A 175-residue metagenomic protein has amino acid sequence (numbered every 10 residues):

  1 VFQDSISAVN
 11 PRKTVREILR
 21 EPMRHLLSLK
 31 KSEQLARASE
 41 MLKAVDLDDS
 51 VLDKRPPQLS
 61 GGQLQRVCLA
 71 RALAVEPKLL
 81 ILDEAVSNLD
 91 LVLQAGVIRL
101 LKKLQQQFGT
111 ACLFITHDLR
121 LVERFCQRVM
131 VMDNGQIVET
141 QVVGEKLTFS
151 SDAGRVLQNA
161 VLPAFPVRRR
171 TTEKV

Functional and structural regions predicted by a protein language model:
E33-S50, Q158-N159: Conserved ABC ATPase "signature" region
R55-L59, Q63: Conserved ABC ATPase signature
L69: Hydrophobic anchor residue at the start of the ABC signature
E76: Conserved catalytic motifs of ABC-family nucleotide-binding domains
V122-R124: A short, surface-exposed alpha-helical micro-motif characterized by mixed small hydrophobic and charged/polar residues
L147-V175: C-terminal boundary and immediately downstream tail of ABC-type ATPase nucleotide-binding domains
